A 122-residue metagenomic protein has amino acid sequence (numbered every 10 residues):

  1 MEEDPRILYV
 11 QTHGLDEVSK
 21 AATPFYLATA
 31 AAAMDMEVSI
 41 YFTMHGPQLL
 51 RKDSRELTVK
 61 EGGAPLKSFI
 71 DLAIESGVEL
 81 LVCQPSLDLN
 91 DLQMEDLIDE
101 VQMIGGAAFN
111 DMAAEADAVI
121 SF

Functional and structural regions predicted by a protein language model:
L8-A22, S54: Short, glycine-rich nucleotide/cofactor-binding loops
A21-M36, I40: Histidine-anchored nucleotide/phosphate-binding helix
E37-T43, L80-Q84: Short internal beta-strands
M44-P47, L87: Short beta-alpha junction loops
G46-K60: N-terminal beta-loop-helix "entrance" segment that forms/cooperates in small-molecule cofactor or anionic ligand
E56-Q84, L89: A glycine-rich helix N-cap at a beta->alpha junction
L72-A73, M94, Q102-M103, A107-N110 (+1 more regions): A short aromatic-anchored loop/beta-hairpin motif
